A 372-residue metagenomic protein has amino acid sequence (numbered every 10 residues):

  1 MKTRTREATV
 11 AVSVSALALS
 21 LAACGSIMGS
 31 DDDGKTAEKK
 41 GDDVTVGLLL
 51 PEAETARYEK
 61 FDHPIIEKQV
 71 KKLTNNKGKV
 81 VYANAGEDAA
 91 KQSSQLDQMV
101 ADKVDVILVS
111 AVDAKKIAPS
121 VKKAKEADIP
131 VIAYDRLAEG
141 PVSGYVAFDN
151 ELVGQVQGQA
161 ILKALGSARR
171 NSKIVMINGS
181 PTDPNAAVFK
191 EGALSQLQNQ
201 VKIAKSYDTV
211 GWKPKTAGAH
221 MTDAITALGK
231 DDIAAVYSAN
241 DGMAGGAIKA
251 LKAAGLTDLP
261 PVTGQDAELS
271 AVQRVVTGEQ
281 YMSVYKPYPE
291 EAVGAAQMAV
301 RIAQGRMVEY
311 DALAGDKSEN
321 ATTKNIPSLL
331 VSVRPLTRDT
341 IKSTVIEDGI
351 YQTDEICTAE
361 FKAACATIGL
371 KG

Functional and structural regions predicted by a protein language model:
K2-V10, L17, A23-G372: A residue-level marker of the well-folded mature domains of exported/periplasmic proteins
